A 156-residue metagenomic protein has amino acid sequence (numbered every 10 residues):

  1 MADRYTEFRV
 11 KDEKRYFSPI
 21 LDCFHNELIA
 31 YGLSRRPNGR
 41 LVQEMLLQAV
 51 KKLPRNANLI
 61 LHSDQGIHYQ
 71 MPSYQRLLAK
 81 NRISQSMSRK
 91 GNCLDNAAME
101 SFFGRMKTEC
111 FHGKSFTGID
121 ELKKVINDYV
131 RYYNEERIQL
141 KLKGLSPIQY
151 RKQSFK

Functional and structural regions predicted by a protein language model:
M1-K156: Charged DNA-binding/catalytic regions of mobile-element recombinases
